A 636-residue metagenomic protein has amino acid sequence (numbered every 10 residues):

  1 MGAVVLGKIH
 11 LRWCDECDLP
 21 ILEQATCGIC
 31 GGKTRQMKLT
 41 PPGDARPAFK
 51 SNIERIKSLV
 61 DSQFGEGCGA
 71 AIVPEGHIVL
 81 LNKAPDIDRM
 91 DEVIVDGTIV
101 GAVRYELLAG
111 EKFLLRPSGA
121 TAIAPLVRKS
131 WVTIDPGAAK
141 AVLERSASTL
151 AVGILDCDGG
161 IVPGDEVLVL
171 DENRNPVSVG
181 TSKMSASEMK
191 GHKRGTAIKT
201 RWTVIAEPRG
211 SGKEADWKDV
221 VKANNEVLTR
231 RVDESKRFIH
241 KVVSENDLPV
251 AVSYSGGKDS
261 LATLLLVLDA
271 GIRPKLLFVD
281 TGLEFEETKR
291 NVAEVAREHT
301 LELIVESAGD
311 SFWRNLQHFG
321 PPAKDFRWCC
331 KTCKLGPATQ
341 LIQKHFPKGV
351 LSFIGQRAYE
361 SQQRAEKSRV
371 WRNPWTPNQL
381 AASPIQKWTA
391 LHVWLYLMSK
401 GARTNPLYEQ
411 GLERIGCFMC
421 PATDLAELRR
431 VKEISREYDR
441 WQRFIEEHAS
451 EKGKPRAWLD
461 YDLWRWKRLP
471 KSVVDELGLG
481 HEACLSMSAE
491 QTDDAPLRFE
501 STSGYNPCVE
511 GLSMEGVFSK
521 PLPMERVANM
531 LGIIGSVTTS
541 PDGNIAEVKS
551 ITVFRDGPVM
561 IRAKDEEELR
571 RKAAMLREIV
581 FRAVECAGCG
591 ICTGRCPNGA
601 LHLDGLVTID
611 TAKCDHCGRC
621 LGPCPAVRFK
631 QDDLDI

Functional and structural regions predicted by a protein language model:
M1-K8, E360, R364-W388, A546-C596: A broadly conserved sequence feature marking short terminus-proximal activation segments in nucleic acid-centric
G2-D91, D96-I99, V103-L107, R403-M575: ATP/NTP-dependent adenylation/nucleotidyl-transfer catalytic domains that generate, transfer, or process NMP-activated
G2-G32, Q36, A139-V142, D156-C157 (+3 more regions): Nucleotide-activated chemistry modules centered on ATP-dependent adenylation/adenylyltransferase
G2-S253, L265-P274, T281-E284, D493-P496 (+2 more regions): RNA-binding accessory domains that recognize and position tRNA/RNA substrates
C14-C17, C27-C30, C586, T593-C596 (+2 more regions): Short cysteine-rich clusters marking metal-coordination/redox-active sites
L19-A25, E409-L412, H602-C617: Short linker/helix segments within small regulatory modules
G32, I591-V607, R619-D635: Iron-sulfur cluster-binding cysteine motifs and their immediate structural context in ferredoxin-like electron-transfer
A139-D156, M530-G532, D556, A587-P597 (+1 more regions): C-terminal accessory/binding modules appended to enzymatic or scaffolding proteins
